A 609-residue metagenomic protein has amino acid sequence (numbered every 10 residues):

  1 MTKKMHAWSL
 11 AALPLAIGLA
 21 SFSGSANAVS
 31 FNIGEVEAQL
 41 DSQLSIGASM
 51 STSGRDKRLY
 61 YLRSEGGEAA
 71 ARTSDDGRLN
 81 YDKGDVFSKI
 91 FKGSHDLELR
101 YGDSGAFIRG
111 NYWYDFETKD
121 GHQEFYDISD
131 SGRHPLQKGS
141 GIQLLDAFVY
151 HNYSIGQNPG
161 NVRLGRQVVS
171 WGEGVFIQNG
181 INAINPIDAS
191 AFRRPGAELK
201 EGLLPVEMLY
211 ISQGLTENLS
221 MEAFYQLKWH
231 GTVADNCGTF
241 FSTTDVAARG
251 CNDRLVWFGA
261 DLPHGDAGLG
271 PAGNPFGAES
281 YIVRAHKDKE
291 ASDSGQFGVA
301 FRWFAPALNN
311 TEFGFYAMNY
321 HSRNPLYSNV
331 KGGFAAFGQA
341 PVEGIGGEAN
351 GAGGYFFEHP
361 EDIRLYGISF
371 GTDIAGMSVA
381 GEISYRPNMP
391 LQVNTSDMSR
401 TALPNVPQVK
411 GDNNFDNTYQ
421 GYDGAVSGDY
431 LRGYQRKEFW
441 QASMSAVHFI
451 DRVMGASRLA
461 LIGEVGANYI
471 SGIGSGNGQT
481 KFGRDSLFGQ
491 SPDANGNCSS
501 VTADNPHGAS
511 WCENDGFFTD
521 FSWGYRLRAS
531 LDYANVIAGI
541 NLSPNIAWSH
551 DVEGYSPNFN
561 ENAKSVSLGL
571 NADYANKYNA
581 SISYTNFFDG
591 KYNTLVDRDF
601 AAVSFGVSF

Functional and structural regions predicted by a protein language model:
S25-L40, S53-R55, L97-A106, Y150-V162 (+7 more regions): Short loop/turn motifs that connect adjacent beta-strands in outer-membrane beta-barrel proteins
F31-T73, A106-G110, P544: Transmembrane beta-strand segments of Gram-negative outer membrane beta-barrel proteins
A38-I46, A106-I108, G160-L164, M221-A223 (+10 more regions): Transmembrane beta-strands of outer-membrane beta-barrel proteins
I46-T52, D103, Y112-F116, R166-S170 (+11 more regions): Transmembrane beta-strands of outer-membrane beta-barrel pores
R58-R78, K119-P135, N185-R194, C237-R284 (+3 more regions): Solvent-exposed loop segments that connect transmembrane elements
V86-I90, M318-P325, A380, R386 (+2 more regions): Detector for outer-membrane/organellar transmembrane beta-barrel domains, recognizing the amphipathic beta-strand
G102-G250, G524-R526, E553, E561-K564 (+1 more regions): Outer membrane beta-barrel
D597-F609: Outer-membrane beta-barrel "beta-signal"
